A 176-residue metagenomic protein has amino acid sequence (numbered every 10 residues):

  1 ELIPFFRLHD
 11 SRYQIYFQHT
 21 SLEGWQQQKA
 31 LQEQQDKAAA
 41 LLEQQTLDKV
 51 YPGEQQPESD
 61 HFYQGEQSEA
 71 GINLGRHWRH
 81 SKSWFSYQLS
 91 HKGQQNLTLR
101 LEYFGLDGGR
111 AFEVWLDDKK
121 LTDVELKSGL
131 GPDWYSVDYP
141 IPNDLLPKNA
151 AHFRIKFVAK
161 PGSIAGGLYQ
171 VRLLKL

Functional and structural regions predicted by a protein language model:
E1-R79: C-terminal beta-rich recognition modules with glycine/proline-rich loops and embedded aromatic residues
Q67-L176: Beta-strand-rich ligand-recognition modules
